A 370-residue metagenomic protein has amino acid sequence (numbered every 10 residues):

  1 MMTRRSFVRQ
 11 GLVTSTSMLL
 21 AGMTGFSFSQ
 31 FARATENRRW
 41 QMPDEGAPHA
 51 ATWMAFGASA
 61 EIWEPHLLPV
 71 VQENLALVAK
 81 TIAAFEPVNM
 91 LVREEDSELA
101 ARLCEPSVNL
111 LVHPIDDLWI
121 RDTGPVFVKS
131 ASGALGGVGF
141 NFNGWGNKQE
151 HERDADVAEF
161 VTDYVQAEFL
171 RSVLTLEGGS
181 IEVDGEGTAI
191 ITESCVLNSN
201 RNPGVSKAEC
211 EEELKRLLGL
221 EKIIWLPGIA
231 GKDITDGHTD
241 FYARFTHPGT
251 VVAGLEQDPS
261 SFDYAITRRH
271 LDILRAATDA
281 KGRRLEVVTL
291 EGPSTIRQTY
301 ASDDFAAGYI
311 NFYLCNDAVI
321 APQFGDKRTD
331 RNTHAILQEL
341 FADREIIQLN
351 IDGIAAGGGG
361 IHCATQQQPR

Functional and structural regions predicted by a protein language model:
S6-F28: N-terminal export signals
S29-A34: Boundary at the C-terminal end of the N-terminal hydrophobic targeting segment
T35-R370: The feature marks the mature, well-folded catalytic cores of soluble enzymes
